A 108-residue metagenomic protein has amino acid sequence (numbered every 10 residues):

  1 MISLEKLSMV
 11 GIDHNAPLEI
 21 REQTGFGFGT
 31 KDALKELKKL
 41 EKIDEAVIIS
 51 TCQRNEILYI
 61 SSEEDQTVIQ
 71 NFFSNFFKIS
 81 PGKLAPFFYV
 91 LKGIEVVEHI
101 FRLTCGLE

Functional and structural regions predicted by a protein language model:
M1-E108: N-terminal ligand-binding/catalytic initiation module
